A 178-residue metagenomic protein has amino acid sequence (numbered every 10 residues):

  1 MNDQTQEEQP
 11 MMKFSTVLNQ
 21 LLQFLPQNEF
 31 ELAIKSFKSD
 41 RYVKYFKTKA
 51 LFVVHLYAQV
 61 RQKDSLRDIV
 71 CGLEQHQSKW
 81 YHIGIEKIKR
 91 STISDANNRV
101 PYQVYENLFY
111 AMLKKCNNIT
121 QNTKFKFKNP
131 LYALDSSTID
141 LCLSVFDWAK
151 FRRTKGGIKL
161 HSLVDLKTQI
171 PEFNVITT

Functional and structural regions predicted by a protein language model:
M1-T178: Conserved, well-structured functional cores that handle cations and Mg-NTP chemistry
